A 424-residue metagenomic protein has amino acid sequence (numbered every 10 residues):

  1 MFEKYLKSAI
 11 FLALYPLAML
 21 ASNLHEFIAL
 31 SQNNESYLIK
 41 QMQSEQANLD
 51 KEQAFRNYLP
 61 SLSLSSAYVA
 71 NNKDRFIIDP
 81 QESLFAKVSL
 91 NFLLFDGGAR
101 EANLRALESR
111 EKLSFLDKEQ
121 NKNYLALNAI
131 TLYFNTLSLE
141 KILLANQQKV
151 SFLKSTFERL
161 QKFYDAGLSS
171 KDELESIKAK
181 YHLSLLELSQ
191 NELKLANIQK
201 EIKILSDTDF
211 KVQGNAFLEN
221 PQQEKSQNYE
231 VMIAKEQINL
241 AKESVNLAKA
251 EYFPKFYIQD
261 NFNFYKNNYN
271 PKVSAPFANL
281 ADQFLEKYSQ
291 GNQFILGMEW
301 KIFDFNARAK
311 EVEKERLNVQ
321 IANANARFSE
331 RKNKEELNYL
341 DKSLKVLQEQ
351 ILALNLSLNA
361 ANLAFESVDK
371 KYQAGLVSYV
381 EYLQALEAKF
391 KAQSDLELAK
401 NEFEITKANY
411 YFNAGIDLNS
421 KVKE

Functional and structural regions predicted by a protein language model:
M1-A13: Bacterial N-terminal signal peptides that target proteins for export
F11-A21: Hydrophobic h-region of N-terminal signal peptides that target proteins for export in Gram-negative bacteria
L20-S63, L94, L168-S170, S206-F253 (+4 more regions): Bacterial Sec-pathway N-terminal export signals of envelope proteins
L30-S36, N48-P60, V88-A106, L116-N123 (+5 more regions): A glycine-/polar-enriched beta->alpha junction
S65-L93, N103, Q259-W300, E424: Small/polar, glycine/serine/threonine/aspartate-rich low-complexity segments that form flexible
K122-A241, N246, L340-S343, L347 (+4 more regions): Periplasmic alpha-helical coiled-coil/stalk elements that build and connect Gram-negative outer-membrane
Y164-L168, Y372-L376, N413: A short glycine-centered flexible hinge/capping loop motif at secondary-structure junctions
D395-E424: Acidic, low-complexity, intrinsically disordered peripheral segments
